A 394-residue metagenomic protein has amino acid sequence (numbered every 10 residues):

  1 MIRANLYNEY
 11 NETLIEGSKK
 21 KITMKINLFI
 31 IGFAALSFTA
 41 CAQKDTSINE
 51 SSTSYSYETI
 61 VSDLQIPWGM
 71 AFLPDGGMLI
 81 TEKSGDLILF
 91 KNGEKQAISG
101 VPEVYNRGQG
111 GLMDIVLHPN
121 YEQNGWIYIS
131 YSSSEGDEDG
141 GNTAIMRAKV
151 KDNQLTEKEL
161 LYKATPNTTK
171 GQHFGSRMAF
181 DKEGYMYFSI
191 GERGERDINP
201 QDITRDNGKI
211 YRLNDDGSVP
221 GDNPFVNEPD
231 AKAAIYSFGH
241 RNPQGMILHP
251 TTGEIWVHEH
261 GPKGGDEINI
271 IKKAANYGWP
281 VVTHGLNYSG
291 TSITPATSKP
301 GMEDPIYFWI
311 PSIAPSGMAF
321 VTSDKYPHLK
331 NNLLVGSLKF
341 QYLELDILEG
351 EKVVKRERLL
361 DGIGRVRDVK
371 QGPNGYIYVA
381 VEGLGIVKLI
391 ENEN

Functional and structural regions predicted by a protein language model:
K20-L28, Q43: Positively charged n-region of N-terminal signal peptides that target proteins for export
L28-L36: Sec-dependent N-terminal signal peptides
T39-A40: C-terminal motif of bacterial Sec signal peptides marking the signal peptidase cleavage site
Q43-Y55, L155, S218-E228, H284-P300: Blade/loop signatures of beta-propeller domains
D45-R196, G245-L248, G253-G261, P311-E349 (+1 more regions): Acidic, Gly/Ser/Thr-rich repeat motifs that build Ca2+-stabilized beta-propeller blades
E58-T59, K95-P102, T156-K163, G221-F225 (+2 more regions): Beta-propeller fold detector
T143-D152, I203-D215, I271: Beta-propeller blade signature
V353-P373: Conserved blade-ending motifs and adjacent loop-strand segments that build the rim/top face of beta-propeller domains
